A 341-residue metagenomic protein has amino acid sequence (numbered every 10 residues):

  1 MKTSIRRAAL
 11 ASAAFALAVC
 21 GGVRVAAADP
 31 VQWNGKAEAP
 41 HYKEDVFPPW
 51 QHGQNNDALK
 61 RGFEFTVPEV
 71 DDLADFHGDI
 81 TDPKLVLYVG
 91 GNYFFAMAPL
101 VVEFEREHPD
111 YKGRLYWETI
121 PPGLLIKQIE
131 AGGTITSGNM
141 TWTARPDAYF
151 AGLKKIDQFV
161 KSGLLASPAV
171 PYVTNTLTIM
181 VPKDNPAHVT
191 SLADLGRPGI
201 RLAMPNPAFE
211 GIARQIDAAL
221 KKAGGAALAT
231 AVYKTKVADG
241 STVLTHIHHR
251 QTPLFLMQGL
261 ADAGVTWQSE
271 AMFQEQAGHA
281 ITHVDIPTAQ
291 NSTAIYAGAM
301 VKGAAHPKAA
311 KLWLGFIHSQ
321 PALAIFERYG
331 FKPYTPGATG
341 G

Functional and structural regions predicted by a protein language model:
K2-S12: Bacterial N-terminal signal peptides that target proteins for export
A11-C20: Bacterial N-terminal signal peptides
V19-A28: Bacterial Sec-dependent signal peptides at the C-terminal "C-region" and cleavage site
A27-R114, G123-K127, N139-R145, K154 (+3 more regions): Exported/periplasmic ABC-transporter solute-binding proteins
G113-Y116, S167-A169: Surface-exposed patches in mature extracellular/periplasmic domains of secreted proteins
W117-E118, Y149-F150: Phosphate-/polyanion-interacting regions in eukaryotic proteins
T119-I135: Conserved SGNH/GDSL esterase-like catalytic core that processes O-acyl groups on lipids and polysaccharides
E130-G138, F159-L165: N-terminal post-signal-peptidase region of extra-cytosolic proteins
